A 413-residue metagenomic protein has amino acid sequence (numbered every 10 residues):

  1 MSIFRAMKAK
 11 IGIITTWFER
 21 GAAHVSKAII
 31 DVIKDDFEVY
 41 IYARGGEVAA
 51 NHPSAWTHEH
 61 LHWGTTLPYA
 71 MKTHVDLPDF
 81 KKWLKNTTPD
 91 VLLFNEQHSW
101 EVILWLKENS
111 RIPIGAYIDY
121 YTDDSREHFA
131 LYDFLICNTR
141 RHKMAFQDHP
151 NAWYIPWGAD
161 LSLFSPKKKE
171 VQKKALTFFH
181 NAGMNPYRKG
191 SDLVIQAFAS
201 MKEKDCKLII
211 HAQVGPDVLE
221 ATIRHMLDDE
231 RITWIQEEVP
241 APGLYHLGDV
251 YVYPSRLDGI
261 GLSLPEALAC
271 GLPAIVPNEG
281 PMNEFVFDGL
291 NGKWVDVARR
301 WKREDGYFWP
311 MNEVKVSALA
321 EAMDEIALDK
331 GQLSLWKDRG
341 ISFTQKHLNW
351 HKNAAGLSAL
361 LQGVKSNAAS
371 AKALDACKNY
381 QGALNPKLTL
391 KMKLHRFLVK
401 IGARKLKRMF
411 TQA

Functional and structural regions predicted by a protein language model:
I14, E170-K189, I195-A199, I209: Conserved donor-binding/catalytic core segment of Leloir-type glycosyltransferases
R126-E127, G158-K174: Acidic anion/phosphate-binding donor-loop and adjacent secondary structure in glycosyltransferase catalytic cores
F129, E237-E238, G243-G248: Short alpha-helical donor nucleotide-sugar binding micro-motif in glycosyltransferases
D133-S165: Donor nucleotide-sugar binding/catalytic pocket of nucleotide-sugar-dependent glycosyltransferases
L219-E238: Nucleotide-activated donor-binding/catalytic signature segment of Leloir-type glycosyltransferases, i.e., the conserved
R256: Aromatic "clamp/platform" in nucleotide-sugar-dependent glycosyltransferases that forms part of the donor/acceptor
P273-V276, V286, K293-W294: Short hydrophobic beta-strand element within catalytic cores of glycosyltransferases and related nucleotide-activated
E313-V314, A318, L328-L361: A charged, aromatic-enriched C-terminal amphipathic alpha-helix characteristic of glycosyltransferases across folds
